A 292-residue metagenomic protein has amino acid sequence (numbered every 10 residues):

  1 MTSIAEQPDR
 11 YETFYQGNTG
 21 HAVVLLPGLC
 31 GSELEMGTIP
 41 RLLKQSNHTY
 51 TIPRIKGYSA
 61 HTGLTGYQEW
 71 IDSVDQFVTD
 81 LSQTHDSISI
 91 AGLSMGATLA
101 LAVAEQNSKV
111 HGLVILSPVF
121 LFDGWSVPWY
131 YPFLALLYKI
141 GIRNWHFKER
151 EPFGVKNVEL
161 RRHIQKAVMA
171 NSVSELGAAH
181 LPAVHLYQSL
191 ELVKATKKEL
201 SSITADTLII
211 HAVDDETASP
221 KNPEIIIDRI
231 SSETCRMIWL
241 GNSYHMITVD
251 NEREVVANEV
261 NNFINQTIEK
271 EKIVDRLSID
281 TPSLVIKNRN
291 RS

Functional and structural regions predicted by a protein language model:
I39, A205, S219-D228: Short alpha-helix in the alpha/beta-hydrolase fold that links the catalytic acid
K44-H61: Conserved alpha/beta-hydrolase
Y58-S89: Catalytic nucleophile-loop/oxyanion-hole region of alpha/beta-hydrolase and closely related hydrolase-like folds
G92-G96, A100: Gly/Ala-rich beta-loop-alpha elbow adjacent to hydrolase catalytic centers
V114-I140, P182-L186: Flexible "cap/lid" loop of the alpha/beta hydrolase fold
G154-K198: Alpha/beta-hydrolase
I203, I209-H211, D215: Short beta-strand/loop motif that positions the catalytic acidic residue of the alpha/beta-hydrolase fold
R236, G241-S292: Catalytic active-site module of serine/aspartate enzymes centered on a nucleophile-bearing elbow/loop
